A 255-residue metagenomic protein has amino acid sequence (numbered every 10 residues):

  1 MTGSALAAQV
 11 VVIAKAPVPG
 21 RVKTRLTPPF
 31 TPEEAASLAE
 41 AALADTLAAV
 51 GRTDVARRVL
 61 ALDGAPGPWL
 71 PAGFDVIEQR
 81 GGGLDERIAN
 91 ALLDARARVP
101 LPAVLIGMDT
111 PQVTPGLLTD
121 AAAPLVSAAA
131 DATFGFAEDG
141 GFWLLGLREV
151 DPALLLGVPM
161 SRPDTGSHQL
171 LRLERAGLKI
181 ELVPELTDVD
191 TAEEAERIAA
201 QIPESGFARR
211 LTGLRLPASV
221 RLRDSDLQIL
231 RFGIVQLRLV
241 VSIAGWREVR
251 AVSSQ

Functional and structural regions predicted by a protein language model:
M1-R25: N-terminal nucleotide-binding beta1-loop-alpha1 segment
S37-V55: A short, N-terminal amphipathic alpha-helix
A56, L60-F74: Acidic donor-binding segment of Leloir-type glycosyltransferases
L70-A103, R162-T165: Short phosphate-binding loop-to-helix
V113-E138: Conserved donor-nucleotide/metal-binding helix-loop-beta segment in metal-dependent transferases, i.e., the alpha-helix
D151-L170: Short, glycine-/small-residue-rich phosphate/pyrophosphate-handling segment
H168-D224, I229-L239, V249: Conserved alpha/beta core of the MobA/IspD/sugar-nucleotide pyrophosphorylase nucleotidyltransferase superfamily
E248-S254: Short, intrinsically disordered C-terminal tails of secreted or membrane-associated proteins
